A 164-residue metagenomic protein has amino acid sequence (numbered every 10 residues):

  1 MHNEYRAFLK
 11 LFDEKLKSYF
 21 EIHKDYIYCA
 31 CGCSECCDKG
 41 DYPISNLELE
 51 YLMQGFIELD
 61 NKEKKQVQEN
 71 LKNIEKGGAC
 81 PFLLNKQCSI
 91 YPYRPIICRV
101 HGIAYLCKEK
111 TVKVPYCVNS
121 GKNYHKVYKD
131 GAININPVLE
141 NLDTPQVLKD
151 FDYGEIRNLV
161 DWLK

Functional and structural regions predicted by a protein language model:
M1-E35, K39, P43-K164: Short loop/turn segments that flank or connect secondary-structure elements
